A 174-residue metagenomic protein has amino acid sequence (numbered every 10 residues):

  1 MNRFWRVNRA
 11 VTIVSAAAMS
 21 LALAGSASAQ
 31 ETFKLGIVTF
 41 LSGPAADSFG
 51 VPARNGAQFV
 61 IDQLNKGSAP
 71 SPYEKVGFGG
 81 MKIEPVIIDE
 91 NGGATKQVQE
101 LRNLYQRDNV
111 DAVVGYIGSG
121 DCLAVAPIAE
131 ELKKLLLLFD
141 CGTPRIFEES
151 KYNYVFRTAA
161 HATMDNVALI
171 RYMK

Functional and structural regions predicted by a protein language model:
M1-V14: Bacterial N-terminal signal peptides that target proteins for export
A16-A17, A27: Cleavable N-terminal signal peptides
L23-A29: Sec/Tat signal peptide C-region and signal peptidase I cleavage site
G36-Q58, I88-A94, I117-G120: Extracytoplasmic "Venus flytrap"
R54-P85: Signal peptide-proximal N-terminal region of secreted/periplasmic/extracellular or secretory-lumen proteins
G77-G80, V86-A94, A160: Short beta->alpha junction loops
M81, Y105-A112: Short acidic/histidine-rich motifs immediately flanking catalytic phosphotransfer sites in two-component signaling
T95, V110-K174: Extracytoplasmic ligand/sensor domains, especially the bilobed periplasmic-binding protein
